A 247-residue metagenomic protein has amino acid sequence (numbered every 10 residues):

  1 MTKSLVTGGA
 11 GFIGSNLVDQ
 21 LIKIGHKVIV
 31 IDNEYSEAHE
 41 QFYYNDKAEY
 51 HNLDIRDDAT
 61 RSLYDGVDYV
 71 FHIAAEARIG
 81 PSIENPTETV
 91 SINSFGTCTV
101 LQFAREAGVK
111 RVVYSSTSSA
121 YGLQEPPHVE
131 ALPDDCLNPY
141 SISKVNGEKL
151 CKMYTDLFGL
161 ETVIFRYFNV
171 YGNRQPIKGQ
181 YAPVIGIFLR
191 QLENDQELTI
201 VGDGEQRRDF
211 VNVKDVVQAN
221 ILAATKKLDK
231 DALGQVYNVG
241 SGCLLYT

Functional and structural regions predicted by a protein language model:
M1-V170, A224: N-terminal Rossmann-like NAD(P)+-binding domain of SDR-like oxidoreductases, especially those catalyzing
A10, E34, G204-R207, G242: Short donor-sugar binding/catalytic loops of nucleotide-sugar-dependent glycosyltransferases, especially enzymes
G108-V112, G159-E161, E197, D203 (+1 more regions): Active-site loop of short-chain dehydrogenase/reductase
L137, F168-A182, G202-K214: Glycine-rich "substrate-gating" loop/helix at the edge of Rossmann-like oxidoreductase active sites
V170, G186-T199, R208-Y237: Alpha-helical substrate-binding/gating segment
Y246-T247: Conserved small/polar residues in nucleotide/adenosyl-binding loops
